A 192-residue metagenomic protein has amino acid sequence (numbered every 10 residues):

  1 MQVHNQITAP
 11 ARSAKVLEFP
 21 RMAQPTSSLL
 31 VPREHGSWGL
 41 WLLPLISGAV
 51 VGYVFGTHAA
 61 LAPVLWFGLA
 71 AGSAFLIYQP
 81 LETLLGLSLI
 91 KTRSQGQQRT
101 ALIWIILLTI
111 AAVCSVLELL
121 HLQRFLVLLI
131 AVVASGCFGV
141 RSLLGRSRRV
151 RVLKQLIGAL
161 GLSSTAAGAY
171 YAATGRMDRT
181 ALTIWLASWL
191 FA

Functional and structural regions predicted by a protein language model:
Q2-V3, I7-L69: N-terminal signal-anchor module of multipass membrane proteins
R21-G39, I90-L102, V140-L160: Interhelical loop and helix-boundary elements at the membrane-water interface of polytopic inner-membrane proteins
G36-L40, A62-W66, A70, L102-L107 (+4 more regions): Alpha-helical transmembrane segments of integral membrane proteins
L42, I46, L65, L69 (+7 more regions): Hydrophobic, lipid-facing residues on alpha-helical transmembrane segments of integral membrane proteins
S47-F67, C114-L128, S164-L186: Helix-coil boundary and interhelical linker segments in multi-pass alpha-helical membrane proteins
A70-Q79, V133-L143, S163-S164, L186-A192: Alpha-helical transmembrane segments and their membrane-interface exit regions
A74-I110: Aspartate-rich (DDxxD/NDxxD/DxxxD) Mg2+/diphosphate-binding motifs and their adjoining helix-loop segments
T109-Y170: Intramembrane alpha-helical segments
